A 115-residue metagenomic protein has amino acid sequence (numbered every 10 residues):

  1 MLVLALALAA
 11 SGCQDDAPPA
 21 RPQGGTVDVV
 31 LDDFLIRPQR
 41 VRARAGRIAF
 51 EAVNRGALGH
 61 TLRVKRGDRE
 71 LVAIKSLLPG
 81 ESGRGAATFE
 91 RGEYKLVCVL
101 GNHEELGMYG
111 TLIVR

Functional and structural regions predicted by a protein language model:
M1-A5: Sec-dependent N-terminal signal peptides
A9-G12: C-terminal motif of bacterial Sec signal peptides marking the signal peptidase cleavage site
Q14-R21, D28, L35, L77-R115: Extracellular/periplasmic metallocenter environments
G25-D32, E51: Short, well-ordered beta-strand elements
Q39-L58, R84-V97: Beta-strand cores of secreted/periplasmic/IMS beta-sandwich domains, seen most often in copper-related folds
T61-K65: Beta-strand signatures of extracellular beta-sandwich domains
R66-D68, E104: Solvent-exposed strand-loop boundary residues in beta-sheet-rich modules
R69-K75: Surface-exposed loop/edge segments in extracytoplasmic proteins
